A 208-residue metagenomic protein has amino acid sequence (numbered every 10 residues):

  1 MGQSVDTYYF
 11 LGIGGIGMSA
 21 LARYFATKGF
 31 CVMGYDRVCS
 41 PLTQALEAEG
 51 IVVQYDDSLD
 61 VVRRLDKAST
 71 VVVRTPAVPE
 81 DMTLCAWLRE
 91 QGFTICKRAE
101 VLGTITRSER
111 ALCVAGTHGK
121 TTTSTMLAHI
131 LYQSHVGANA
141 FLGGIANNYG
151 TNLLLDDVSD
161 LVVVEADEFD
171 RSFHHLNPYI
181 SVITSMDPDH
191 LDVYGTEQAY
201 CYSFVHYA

Functional and structural regions predicted by a protein language model:
M1-V52, K67-V72, E90-F93, T125: ATP-dependent carboxylate-amine ligase
S4, Y24, E47, V61-R64 (+1 more regions): Phosphate-binding loop of NTP-binding sites
